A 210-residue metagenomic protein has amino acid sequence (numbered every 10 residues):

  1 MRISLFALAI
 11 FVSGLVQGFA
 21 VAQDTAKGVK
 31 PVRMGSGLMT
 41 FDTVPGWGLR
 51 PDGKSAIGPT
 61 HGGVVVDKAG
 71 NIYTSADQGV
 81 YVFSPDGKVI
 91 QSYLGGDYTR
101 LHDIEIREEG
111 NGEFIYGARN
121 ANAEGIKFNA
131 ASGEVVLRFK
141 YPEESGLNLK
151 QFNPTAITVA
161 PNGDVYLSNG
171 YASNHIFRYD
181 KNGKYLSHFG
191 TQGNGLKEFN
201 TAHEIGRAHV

Functional and structural regions predicted by a protein language model:
M1-L5: Positively charged n-region of N-terminal signal peptides that target proteins for export
F6-Q17: Bacterial N-terminal signal peptides
G18-A22: Boundary at the C-terminal end of the N-terminal hydrophobic targeting segment
Q23-R207: Eukaryotic scaffold repeat domains enriched in small/polar residues
